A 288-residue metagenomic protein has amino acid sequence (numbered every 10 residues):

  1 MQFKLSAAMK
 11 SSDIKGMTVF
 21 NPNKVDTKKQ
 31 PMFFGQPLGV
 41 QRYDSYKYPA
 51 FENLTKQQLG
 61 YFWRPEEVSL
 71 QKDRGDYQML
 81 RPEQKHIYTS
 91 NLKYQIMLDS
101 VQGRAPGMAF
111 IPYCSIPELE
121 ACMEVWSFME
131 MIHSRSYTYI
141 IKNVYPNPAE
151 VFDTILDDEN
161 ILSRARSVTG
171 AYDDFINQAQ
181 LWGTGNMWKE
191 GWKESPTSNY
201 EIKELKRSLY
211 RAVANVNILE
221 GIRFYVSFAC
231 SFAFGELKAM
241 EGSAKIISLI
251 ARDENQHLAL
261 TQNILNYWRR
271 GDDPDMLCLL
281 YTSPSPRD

Functional and structural regions predicted by a protein language model:
Q2-L70, Q84, P117-A121: Extreme N-terminal leader/anchor segments
S69-D76, L92-L98: Hydrophobic, conserved cores of late-appearing folded domains
E83-P112, F128-R135, Y210-F234, Q256-L260: Alpha-helical bundle segments that constitute or directly flank the non-heme di-iron/ferroxidase center
M108-E190: Long, hydrophobic, well-ordered secondary-structure blocks that form the structural core and pocket-lining surfaces
A109-A121, N143-V151, E201-K206, A229-L249 (+1 more regions): Inter-helical turn/loop segments and adjacent helix faces that build the functional surface of alpha-helical bundle
T154-L237, N255: All-alpha helical catalytic cores of prenyl diphosphate-utilizing isoprenoid enzymes
Y281-D288: Conserved small/polar residues in nucleotide/adenosyl-binding loops
